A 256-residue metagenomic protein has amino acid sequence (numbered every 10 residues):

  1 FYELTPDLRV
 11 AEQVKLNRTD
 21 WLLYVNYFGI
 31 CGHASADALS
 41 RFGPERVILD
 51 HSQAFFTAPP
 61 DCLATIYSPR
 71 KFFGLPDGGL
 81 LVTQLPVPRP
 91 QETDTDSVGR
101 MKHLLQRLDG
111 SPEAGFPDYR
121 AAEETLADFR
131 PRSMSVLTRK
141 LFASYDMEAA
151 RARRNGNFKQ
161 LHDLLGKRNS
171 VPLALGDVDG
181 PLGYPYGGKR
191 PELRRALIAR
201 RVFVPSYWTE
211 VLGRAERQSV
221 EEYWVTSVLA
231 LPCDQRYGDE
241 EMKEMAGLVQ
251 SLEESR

Functional and structural regions predicted by a protein language model:
F1-H51: PLP-dependent aminotransferase-like
E3-R9, Y27, S52-A54, P69-F73 (+1 more regions): Short, acidic/turn-prone active-site loops that include or flank metal/cofactor- and phosphate-binding residues
L8-V14, H33, F56-D61, G74-G78 (+1 more regions): Short, charged, surface-exposed secondary-structure boundary motifs
L23, P88-R256: PLP-dependent aminotransferase class I/II
D50-A58, G188-P191: Short, polar loop motifs at secondary-structure junctions
P59-R70, E244, V249-L252: A short alpha/beta connector and helix-capping loop motif
C62-R107: Active-site PLP attachment segment
